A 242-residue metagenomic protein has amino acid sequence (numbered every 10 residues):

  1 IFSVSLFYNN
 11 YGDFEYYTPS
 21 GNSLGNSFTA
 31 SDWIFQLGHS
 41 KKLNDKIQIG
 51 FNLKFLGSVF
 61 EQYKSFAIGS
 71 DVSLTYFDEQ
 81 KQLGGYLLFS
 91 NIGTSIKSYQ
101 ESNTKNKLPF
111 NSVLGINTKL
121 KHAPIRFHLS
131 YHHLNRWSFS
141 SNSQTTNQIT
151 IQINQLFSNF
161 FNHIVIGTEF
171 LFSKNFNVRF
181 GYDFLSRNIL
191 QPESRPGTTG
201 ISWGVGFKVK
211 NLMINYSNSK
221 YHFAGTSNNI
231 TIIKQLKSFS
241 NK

Functional and structural regions predicted by a protein language model:
I1-K242: Subset of outer-membrane beta-barrel
